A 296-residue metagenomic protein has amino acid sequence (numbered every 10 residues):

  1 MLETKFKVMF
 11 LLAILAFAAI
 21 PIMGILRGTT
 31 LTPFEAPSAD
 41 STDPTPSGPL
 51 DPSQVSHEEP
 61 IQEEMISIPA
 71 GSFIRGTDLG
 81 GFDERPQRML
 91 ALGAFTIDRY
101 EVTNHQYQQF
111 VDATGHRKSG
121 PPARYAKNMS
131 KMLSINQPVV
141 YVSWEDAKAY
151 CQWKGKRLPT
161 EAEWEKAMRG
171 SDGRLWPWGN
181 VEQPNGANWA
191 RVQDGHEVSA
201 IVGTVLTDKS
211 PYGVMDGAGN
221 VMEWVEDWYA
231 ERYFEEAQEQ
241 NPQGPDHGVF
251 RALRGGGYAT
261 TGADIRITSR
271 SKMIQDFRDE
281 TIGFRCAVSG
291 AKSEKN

Functional and structural regions predicted by a protein language model:
L2-L50, P138, W144, K156 (+2 more regions): Disulfide-stabilized, aromatic/cysteine-rich ligand-recognition loop
L11, H57-P122, V142-E145, G219: A short glycine-rich, aromatic-capped structural motif
P46-I61: A short, compositionally biased domain-edge/stem linker segment
S53-V55, F82-Q87, R270-Q275: Short, P/G- and charge-enriched loop/turn segments at secondary-structure junctions
E63, Q87, L92, S134 (+3 more regions): Short coil/loop residues immediately preceding or within conserved phosphate-binding loops of NTP-utilizing enzyme
I66, M89, L175, E223 (+1 more regions): Residues embedded in well-ordered beta-strands
I68, I74, L79, R117 (+2 more regions): Functional-site microenvironments in short loops/helix caps that host divalent-cation chemistry
M89, D98, P211-G213, Q275: Short, surface-exposed beta-strand/loop micro-motifs that present aromatic residues
